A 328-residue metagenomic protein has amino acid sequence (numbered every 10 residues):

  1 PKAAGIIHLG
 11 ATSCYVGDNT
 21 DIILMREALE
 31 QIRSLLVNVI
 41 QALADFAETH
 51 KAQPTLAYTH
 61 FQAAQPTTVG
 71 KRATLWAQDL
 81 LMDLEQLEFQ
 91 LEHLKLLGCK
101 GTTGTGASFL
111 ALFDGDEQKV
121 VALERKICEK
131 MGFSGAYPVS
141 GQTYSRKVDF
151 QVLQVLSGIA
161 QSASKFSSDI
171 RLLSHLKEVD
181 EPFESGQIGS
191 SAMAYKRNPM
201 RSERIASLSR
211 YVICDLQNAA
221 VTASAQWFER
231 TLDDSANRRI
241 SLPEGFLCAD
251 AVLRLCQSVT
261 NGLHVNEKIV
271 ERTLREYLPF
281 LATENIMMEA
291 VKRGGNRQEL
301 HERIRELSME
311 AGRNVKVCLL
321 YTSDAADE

Functional and structural regions predicted by a protein language model:
P1-G5, S34, Q65-A225: Internal glycine-rich alpha/beta core junctions
L9, S13-C14, D21, Q65 (+7 more regions): Secondary-structure capping and boundary motifs in well-ordered enzyme cores
V16-A64, F133-V148, S235: Long, non-coiled-coil amphipathic alpha-helical linker/lever segments that couple catalytic cores to other domains
E48-G70, D180-K196, E229-A236, N261-L281: Glycine-rich cofactor-pocket loops
D180, R303-M309: Active/binding-pocket-proximal capping segment
Y211-R293: Long, amphipathic alpha-helical stalk/connector segments used for oligomerization, subunit docking, or mechanical
M309-V317: Short arginine-rich
Y321-D327: Conserved small/polar residues in nucleotide/adenosyl-binding loops
